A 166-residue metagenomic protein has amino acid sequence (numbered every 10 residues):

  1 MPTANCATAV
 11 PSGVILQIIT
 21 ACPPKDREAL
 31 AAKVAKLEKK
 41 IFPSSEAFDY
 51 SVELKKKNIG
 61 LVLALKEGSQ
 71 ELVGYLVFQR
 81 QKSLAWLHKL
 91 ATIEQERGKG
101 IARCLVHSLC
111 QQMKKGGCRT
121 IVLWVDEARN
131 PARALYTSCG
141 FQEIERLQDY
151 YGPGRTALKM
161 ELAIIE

Functional and structural regions predicted by a protein language model:
M1-P11, D149, P153-E166: Terminal substrate-recognition subdomain of acyl/acetyltransferases
P11-Q95, R103-S108, Q112, G116 (+1 more regions): Acetyl-CoA-dependent GNAT
I93-K99, E127-A128: Active-site acidic-Proline motif in GNAT/NAT acetyltransferases
I101, C118, F141: Short phosphate-binding/catalytic loops that engage adenosine nucleotides
A102, V106, A128-A132, D149-G154: Short glycine/proline-centered loop/turn elements that form peptide/ligand docking sites
V122-V125, T137-K159: Conserved catalytic-core motifs of GNAT/GCN5-like acyltransferases
